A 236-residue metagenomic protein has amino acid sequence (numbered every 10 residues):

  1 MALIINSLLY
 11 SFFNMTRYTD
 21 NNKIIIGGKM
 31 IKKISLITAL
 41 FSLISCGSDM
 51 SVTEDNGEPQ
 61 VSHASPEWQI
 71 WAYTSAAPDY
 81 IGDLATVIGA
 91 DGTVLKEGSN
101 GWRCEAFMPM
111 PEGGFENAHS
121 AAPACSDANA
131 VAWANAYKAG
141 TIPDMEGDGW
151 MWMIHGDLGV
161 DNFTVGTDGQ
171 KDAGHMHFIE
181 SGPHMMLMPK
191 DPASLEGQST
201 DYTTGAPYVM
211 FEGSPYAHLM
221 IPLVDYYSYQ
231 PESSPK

Functional and structural regions predicted by a protein language model:
A2-N6: Extreme N-terminal basic, low-complexity initiation segments that serve as generic localization/processing leaders
S7-K29: Short, Lys/Arg-enriched N-terminal segments with co-localized hydrophobic residues within the first ~10-30 amino acids
I31-I37: Sec-dependent signal peptide recognition, specifically the positively charged N-region followed immediately by
L40: Extracellular glycan-interacting surfaces
I44-S45: C-terminal motif of bacterial Sec signal peptides marking the signal peptidase cleavage site
E54-K236: Primary mode marks residue(s) on the alpha4-beta5-alpha5 output face of response regulator receiver
